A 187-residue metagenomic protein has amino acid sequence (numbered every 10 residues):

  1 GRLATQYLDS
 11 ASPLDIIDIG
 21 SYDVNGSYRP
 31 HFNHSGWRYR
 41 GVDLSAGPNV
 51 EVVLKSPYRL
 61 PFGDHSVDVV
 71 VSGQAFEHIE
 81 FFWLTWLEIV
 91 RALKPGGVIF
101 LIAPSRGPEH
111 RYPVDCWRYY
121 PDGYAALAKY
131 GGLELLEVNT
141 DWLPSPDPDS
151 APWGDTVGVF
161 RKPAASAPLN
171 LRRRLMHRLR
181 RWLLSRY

Functional and structural regions predicted by a protein language model:
G1-S10: Class I SAM-dependent methyltransferase Rossmann-like catalytic core, especially the SAM/SAH-binding loop
D9, V52, P148-S150: Generic marker of residues within folded, mature protein domains
S12-H110, Y120-A125: Conserved SAM-binding loop
E80-Y187: S-adenosyl-L-methionine-dependent methyltransferase catalytic module, highlighting the catalytic core
